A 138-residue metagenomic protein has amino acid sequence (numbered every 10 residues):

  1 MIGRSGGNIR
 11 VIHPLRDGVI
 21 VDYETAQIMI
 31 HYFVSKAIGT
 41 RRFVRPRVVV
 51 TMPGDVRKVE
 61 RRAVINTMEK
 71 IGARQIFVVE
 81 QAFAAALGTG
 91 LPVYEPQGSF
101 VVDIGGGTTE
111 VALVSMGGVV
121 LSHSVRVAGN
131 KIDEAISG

Functional and structural regions predicted by a protein language model:
M1-I104, A112-G138: Nucleotide/phosphate-binding catalytic cleft detector across ATP-hydrolyzing and phosphate-transferring enzymes
G107: Conserved Rossmann-like nucleotide-cofactor binding loop
